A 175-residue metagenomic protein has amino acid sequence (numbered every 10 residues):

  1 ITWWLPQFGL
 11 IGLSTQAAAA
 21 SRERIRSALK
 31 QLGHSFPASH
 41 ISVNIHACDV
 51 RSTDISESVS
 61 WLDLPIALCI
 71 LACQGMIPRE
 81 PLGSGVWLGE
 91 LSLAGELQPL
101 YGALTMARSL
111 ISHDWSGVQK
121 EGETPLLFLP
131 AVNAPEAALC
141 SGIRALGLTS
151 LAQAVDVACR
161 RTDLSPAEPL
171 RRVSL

Functional and structural regions predicted by a protein language model:
I1-L175: Peripheral, non-AAA+ core regions of ATP-driven protein-machinery
